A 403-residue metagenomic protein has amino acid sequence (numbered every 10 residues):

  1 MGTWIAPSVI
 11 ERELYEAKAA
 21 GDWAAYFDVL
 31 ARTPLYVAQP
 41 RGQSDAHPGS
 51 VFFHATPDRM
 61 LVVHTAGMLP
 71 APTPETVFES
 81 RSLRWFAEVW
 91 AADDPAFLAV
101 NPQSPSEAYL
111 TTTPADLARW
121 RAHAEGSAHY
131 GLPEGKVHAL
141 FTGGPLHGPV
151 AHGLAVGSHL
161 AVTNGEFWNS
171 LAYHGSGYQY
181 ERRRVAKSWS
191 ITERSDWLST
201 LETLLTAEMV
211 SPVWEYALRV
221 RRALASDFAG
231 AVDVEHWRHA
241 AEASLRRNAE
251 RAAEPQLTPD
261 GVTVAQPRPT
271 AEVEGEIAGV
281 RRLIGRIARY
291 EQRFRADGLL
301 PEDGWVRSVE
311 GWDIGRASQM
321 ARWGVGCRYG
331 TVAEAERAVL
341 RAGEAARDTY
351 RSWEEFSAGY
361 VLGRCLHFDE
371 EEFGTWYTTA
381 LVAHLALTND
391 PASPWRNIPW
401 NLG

Functional and structural regions predicted by a protein language model:
M1-D22, H54-D58, M68-G403: Polar/charged low-complexity regulatory segments
A31-V63: Amphipathic, interaction-prone secondary-structure segments
